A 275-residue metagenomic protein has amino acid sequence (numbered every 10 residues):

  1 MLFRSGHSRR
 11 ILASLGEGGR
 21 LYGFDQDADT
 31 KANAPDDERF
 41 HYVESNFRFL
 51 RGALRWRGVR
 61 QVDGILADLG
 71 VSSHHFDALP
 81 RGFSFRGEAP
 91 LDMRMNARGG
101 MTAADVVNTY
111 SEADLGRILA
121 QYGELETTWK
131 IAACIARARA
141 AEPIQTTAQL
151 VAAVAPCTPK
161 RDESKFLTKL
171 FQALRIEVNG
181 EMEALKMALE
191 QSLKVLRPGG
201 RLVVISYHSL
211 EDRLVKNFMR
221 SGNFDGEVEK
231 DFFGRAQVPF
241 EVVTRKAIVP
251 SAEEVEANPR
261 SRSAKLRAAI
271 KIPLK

Functional and structural regions predicted by a protein language model:
F3-K275: S-adenosyl-L-methionine-dependent methyltransferase catalytic core, i.e., the SAM/SAH-binding region
